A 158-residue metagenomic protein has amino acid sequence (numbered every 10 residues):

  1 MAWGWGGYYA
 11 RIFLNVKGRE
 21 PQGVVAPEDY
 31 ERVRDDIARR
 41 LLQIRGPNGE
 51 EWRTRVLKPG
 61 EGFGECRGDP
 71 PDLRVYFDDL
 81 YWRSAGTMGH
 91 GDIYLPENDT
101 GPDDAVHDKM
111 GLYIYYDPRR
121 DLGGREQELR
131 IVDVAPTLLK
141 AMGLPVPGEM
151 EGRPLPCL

Functional and structural regions predicted by a protein language model:
M1-M88: Secreted, luminal/periplasmic, and some membrane-associated catalytic domains that remodel anionic oxygen-ester
M1-V24, L95-M142: Substrate-binding rim/cap in mid-to-C-terminal beta-strand-loop elements of soluble/periplasmic
G89-L95: C-terminal, non-catalytic macromolecule-binding modules
L144-P147: Short coil/loop linkers at secondary-structure junctions
E149-L158: Cytosolic regulatory/linker segments at or just downstream of nucleotide-handling modules in signal-transduction
